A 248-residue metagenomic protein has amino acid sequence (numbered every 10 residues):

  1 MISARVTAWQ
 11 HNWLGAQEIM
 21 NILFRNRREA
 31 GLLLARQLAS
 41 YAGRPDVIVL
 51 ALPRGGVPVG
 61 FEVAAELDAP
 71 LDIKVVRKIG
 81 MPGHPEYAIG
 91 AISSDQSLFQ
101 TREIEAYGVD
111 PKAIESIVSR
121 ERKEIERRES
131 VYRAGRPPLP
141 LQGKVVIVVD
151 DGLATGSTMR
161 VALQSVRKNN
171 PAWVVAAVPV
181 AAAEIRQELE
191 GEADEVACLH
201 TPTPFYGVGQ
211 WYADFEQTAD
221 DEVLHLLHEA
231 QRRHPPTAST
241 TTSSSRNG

Functional and structural regions predicted by a protein language model:
M1-G248: PRPP-associated nucleotide enzymes
